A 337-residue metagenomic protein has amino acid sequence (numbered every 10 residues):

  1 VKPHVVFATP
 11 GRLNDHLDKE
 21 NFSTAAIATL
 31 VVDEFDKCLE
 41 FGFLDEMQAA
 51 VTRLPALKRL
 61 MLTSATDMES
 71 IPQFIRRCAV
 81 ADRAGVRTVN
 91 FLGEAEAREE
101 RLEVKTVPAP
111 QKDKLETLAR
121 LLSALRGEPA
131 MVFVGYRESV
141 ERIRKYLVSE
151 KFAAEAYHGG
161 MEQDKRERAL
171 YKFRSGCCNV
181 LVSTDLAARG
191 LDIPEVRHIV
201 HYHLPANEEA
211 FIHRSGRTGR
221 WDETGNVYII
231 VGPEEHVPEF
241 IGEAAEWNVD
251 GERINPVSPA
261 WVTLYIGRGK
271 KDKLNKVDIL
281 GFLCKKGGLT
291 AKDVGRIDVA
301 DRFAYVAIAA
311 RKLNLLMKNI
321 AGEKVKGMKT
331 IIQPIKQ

Functional and structural regions predicted by a protein language model:
V1-T29, K37, L44-T52, R166-S175 (+2 more regions): Conserved helix/coil segment N-terminal to the catalytic DExD/H
P10, D33-F35, Y136, E195 (+1 more regions): Walker B catalytic acidic pair
D15, N21-A95, E235, F240-E243: Post-DEXD/H (motif II) to motif III coupling segment of the RecA-like Helicase ATP-binding lobe
E100-V148, G288, K292: Conserved interdomain hinge at the start of the Helicase C-terminal
V140-Y146, F152-T184: Conserved helicase ATPase core of P-loop NTP-dependent helicases/translocases
V180, N207-V249: Conserved segment of the helicase C-terminal RecA-like domain
V180, R189-L204, N226-I230: A short beta-strand element within the Helicase C-terminal
D250-Q337: Non-catalytic terminal extensions of ATP-dependent helicases
